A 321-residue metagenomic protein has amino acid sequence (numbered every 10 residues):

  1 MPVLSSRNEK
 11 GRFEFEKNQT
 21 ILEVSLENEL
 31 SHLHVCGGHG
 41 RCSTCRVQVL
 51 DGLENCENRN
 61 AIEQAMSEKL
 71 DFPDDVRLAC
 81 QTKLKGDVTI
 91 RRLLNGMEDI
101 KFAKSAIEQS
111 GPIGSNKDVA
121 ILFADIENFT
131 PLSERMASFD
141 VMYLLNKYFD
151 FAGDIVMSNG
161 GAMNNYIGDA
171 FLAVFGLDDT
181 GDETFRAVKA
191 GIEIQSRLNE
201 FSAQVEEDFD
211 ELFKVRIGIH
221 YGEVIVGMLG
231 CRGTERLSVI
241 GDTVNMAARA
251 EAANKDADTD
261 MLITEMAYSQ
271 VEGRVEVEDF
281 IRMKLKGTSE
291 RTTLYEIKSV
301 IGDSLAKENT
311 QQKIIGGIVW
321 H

Functional and structural regions predicted by a protein language model:
P2, E14, K85, G96 (+1 more regions): Intrinsically disordered, glycine/charged-rich C-terminal tails and inter-domain linkers that flank nucleotidyl cyclase
K10-Q19: Short, contiguous acidic and Ser/Thr-rich linear segments
S31-E54, L70-K85: Local cysteine-cluster metal-coordination motifs and their immediate loop/turn environment, predominantly Fe-S cluster
E63-K117, A306: Regulatory cytosolic signal-relay segments
I113-K189: Catalytic NTP-binding/metal-coordinating core of nucleotidyl cyclase/transferase enzymes
N146-G160, L177-I217, D242-A253: Alpha-helical scaffold within the catalytic cores of cyclic-nucleotide enzymes
F175-E183, I217-E235, D256: Catalytic strand-loop-helix junctions within cyclic-nucleotide turnover domains
S196-E211, I217, Y221-E223, E251-R282: A short beta-strand->alpha-helix segment at the C-terminal rim of the class III nucleotidyl cyclase catalytic domain
